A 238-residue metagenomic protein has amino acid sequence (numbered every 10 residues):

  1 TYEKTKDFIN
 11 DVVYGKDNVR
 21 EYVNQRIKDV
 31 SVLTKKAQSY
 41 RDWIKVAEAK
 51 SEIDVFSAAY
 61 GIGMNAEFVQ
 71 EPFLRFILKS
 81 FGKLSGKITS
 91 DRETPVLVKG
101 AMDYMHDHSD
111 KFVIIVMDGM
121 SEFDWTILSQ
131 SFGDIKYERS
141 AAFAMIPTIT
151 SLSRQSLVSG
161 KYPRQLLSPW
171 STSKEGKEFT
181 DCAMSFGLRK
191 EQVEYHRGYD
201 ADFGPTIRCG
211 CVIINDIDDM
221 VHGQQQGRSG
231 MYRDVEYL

Functional and structural regions predicted by a protein language model:
T1-F112, G119-L238: …; additionally, a secondary subgroup of soluble metalloenzymes is captured
